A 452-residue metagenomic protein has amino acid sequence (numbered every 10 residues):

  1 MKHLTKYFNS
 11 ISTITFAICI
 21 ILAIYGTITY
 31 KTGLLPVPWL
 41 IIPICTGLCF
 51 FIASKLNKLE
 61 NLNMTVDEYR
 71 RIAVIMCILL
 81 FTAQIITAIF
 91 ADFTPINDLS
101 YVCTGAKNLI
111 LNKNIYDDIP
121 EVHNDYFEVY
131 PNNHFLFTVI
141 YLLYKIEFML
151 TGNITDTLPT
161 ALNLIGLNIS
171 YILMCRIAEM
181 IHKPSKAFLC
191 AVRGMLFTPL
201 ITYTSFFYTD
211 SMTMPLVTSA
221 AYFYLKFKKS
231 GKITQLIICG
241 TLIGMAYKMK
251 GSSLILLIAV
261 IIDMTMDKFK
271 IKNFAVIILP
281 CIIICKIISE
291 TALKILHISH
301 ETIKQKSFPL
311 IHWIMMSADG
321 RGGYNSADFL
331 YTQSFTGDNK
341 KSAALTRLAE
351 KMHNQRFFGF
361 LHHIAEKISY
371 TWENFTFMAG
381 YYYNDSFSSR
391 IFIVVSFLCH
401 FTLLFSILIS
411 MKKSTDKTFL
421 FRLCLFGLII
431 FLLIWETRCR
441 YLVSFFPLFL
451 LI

Functional and structural regions predicted by a protein language model:
M1-T87, F274-I283: Start-transfer (signal-anchor) and selected internal transmembrane alpha helices of multi-pass inner/ER membrane
I28-P43, D156-L158, L162-N163, H363-F431: Membrane-interface anchor segments at the N-terminal boundary of transmembrane helices in multi-pass membrane enzymes
Y101-E128, F135, G323-A327: Extracytosolic helix-loop segments that constitute the early lumenal/periplasmic catalytic or substrate-binding loops
T104-K107, D125-G152, T160, L164-I165: Short hydrophobic/aromatic helix or loop-helix immediately within or flanking a transmembrane segment in polytopic
Y116-D117, A292-F377: Membrane-proximal stem/loop segments at transmembrane-domain junctions that anchor or position
L158-I181, S219, T402-I409: Transmembrane-helix motifs of polytopic, lipid-linked glycan transferases
Y171-L196, K417-L423: Transmembrane-helix signature of polytopic, membrane-embedded enzymes that assemble or transfer cell-envelope glycans
P199-T213: Short acidic/glycine- and proline-prone juxtamembrane loop motifs at membrane-interface regions of multi-pass membrane
